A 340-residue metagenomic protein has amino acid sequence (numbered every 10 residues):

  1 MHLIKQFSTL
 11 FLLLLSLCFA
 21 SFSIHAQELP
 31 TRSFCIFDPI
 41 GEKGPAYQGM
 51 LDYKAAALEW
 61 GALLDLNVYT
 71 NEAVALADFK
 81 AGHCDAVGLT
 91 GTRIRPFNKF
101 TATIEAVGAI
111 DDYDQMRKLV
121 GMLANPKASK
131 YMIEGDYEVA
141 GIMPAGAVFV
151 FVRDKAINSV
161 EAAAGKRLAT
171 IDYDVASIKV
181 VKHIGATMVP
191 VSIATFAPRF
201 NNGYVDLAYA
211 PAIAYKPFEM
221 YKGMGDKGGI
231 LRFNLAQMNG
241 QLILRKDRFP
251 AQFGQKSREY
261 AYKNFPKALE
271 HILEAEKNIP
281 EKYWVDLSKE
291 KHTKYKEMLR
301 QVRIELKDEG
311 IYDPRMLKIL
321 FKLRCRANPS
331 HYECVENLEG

Functional and structural regions predicted by a protein language model:
H2-F11: Bacterial N-terminal signal peptides that target proteins for export
L10-A20: Bacterial N-terminal signal peptides
F22-A26: Sec/Tat signal peptide C-region and signal peptidase I cleavage site
E28-V148, I213, K222, I230-A236: Short, glycine-/small- and polar/acidic-enriched structural segments that line small-molecule recognition paths
E28-W60, E138-N202, D206: Bilobed "Venus flytrap"/periplasmic-binding protein-like clamshell domains and structurally analogous long
T90-I184, N234-E339: Contiguous mixed-secondary-structure segments that line small-molecule binding/active-site clefts of soluble domains
P217-R232, L242-L244: A beta-strand-loop signature enriched in Asp, Gly, Thr, and Trp that corresponds to the sialidase/neuraminidase Asp-box
